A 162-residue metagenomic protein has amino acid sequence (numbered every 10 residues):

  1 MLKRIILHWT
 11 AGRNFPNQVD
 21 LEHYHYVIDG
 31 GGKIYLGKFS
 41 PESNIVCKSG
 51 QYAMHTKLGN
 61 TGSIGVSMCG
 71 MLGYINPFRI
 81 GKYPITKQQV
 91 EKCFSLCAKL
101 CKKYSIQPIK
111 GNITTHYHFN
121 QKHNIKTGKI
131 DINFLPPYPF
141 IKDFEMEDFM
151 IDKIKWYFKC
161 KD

Functional and structural regions predicted by a protein language model:
M1-G59, F134, K159-K161: N-terminal catalytic cores of peptidoglycan-degrading enzymes
M1-I6, M71-D162: Basic/polar, cationic surfaces and motifs that engage anionic cell-wall and phosphate/carboxylate ligands
V19, V27, V46, V66 (+3 more regions): Extended aliphatic helical segments
E22, G62, I109: Residue-level signal for beta-strand positions within conserved beta-sheet cores that form or flank
K57-G70: Short coil-to-beta-strand
